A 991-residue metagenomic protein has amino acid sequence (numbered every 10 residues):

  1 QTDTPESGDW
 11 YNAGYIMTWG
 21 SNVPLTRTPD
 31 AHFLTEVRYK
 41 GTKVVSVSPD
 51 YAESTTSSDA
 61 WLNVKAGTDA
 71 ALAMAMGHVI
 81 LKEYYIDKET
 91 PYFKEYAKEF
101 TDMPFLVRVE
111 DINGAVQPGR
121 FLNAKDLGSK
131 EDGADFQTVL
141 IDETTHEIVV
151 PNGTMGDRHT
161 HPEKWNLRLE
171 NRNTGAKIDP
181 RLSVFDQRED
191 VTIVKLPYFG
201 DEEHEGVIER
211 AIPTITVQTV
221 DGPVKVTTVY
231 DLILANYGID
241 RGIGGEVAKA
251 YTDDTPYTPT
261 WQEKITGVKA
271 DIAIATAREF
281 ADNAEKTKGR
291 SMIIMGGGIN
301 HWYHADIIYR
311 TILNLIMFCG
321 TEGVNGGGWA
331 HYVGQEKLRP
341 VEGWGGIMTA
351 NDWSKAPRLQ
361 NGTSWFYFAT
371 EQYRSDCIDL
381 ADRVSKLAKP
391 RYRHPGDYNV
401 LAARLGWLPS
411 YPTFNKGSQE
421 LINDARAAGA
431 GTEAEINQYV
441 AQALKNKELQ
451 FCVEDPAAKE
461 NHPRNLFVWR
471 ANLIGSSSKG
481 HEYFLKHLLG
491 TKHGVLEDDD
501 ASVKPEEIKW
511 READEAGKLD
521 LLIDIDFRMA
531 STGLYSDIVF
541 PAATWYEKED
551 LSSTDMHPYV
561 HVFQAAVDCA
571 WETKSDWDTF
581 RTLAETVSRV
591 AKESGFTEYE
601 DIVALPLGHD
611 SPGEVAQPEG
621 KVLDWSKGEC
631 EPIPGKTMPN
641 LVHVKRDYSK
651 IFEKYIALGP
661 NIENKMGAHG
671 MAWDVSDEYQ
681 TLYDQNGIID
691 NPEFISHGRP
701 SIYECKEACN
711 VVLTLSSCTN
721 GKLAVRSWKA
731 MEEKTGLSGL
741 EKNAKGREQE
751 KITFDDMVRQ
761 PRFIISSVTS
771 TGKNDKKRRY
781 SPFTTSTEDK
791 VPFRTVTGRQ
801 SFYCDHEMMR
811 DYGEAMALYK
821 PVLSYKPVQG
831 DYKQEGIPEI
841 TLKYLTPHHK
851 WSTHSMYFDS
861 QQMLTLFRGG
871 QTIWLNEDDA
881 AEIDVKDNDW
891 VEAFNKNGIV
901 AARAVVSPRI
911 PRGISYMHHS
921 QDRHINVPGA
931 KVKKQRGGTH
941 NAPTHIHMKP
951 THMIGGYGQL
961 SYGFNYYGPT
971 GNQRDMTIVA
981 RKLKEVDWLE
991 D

Functional and structural regions predicted by a protein language model:
Q1-T35, K40-T42, T192, F199-R241 (+5 more regions): Extended redox/cofactor-interaction regions of prokaryotic respiratory oxidoreductases
Y51-W61, P505, A530-S536: Glycine-rich, charge-decorated loop segments at or immediately adjacent to ligand/cofactor-binding or catalytic sites
E53, S531-F563: Flexible glycine/proline-rich, aromatic-decorated loop/lid segments
T55-T56, A60-K286: Long, well-ordered, tryptophan-enriched scaffold segments
S58-V64, Y559-A570: Short beta-alpha connecting loops at secondary-structure transitions that line or flank enzyme active sites
A97-F100, E279-F280, G296-G298, G328-R339 (+2 more regions): A glycine-rich phosphate-binding loop feature that marks nucleotide/adenosyl-phosphate handling sites
A434, D578-Y648, F652-K654, N664 (+8 more regions): Long, contiguous, secondary-structure-rich segments that constitute the structural scaffold of globular domains
L519-L521, F527-R528, A566-S588, E892: Phosphate/diphosphate-binding loops
